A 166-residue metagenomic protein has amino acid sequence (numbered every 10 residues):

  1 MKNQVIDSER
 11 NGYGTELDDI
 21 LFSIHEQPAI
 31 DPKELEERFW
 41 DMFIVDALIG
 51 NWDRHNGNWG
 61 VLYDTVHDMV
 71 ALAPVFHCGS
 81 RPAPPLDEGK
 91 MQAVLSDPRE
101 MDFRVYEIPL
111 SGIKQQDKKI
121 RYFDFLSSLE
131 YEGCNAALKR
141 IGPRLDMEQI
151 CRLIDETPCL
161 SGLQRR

Functional and structural regions predicted by a protein language model:
M1-N11: Conserved ATP-binding subdomain of kinase catalytic cores across diverse folds
N3, F22, E26-D31, M42 (+2 more regions): A near-ubiquitous, low-amplitude feature marking generic local secondary-structure context
G14-D18, M147: Hydrophobic faces of stable alpha-helices that mediate helix-helix packing
L17-D87: Conserved kinase catalytic-core segment
D64-R166: C-terminal catalytic region of ATP-dependent kinase domains
